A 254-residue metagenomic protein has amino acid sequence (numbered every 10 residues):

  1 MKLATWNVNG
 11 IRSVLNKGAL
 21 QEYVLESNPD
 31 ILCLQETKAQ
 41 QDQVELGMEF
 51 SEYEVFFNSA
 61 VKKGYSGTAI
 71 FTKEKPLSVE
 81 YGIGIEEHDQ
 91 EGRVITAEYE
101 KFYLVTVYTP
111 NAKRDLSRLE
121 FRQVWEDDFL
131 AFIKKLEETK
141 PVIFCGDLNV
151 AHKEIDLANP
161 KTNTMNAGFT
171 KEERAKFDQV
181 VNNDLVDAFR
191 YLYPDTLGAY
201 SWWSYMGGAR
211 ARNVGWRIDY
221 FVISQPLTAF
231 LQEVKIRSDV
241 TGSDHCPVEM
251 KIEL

Functional and structural regions predicted by a protein language model:
M1-F50, A60, Y65-S66: N-terminal, active-site-proximal structural segment of metallo-dependent hydrolase catalytic domains
M1-G10, K101-K113, C145: Active-site-proximal beta-strand elements of phosphoester/diester hydrolases
N7, V24-D42, L104, I133-E154 (+4 more regions): Active-site beta-strand/loop signature of hydrolases that rely on acidic residues for catalysis
K38, V44-A112: Structured beta-strand-rich core segments of catalytic domains in phosphoester-bond hydrolases
S51-E54, D128-V214, I218: Metal-dependent phosphoesterases centered on the DNase I-like endonuclease/exonuclease/phosphatase
K63-S78, M206-A229: Conserved beta strand-loop-helix elements of the APE1-like EEP
K73, A97-E100, S224-Q225, M250-L254: Active-site beta-strand termini and strand-to-loop segments that position acidic
G84-I85, P110-E126, K161-M165: Surface-exposed cleft-lining segments at the edges of enzyme active sites
